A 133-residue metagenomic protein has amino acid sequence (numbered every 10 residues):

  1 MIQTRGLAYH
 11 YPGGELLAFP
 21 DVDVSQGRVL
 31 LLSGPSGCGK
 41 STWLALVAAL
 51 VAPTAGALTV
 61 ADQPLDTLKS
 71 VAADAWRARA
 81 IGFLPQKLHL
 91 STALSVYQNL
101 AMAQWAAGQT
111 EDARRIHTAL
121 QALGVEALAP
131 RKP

Functional and structural regions predicted by a protein language model:
M1-T4, A8-P20, S70: A short, flexible loop at the N-terminus of ABC-type nucleotide-binding domains that lies
P12, Q98-A113, A122: ABC-type ATPase nucleotide-binding domains, specifically the catalytic core motifs of the NBD
S33-P35: The feature captures the beta-strand-to-loop junction immediately N-terminal to the Walker
A48: Helix-to-loop junction immediately C-terminal to a conserved catalytic motif
G56-T67: Conserved ABC transporter NBD signature motif
P64, E111-A129: Conserved ABC ATPase "signature" region
L65-G82: ABC ATPase NBD coupling module
F83, L88-Q98: Conserved catalytic motifs of ABC-family nucleotide-binding domains
